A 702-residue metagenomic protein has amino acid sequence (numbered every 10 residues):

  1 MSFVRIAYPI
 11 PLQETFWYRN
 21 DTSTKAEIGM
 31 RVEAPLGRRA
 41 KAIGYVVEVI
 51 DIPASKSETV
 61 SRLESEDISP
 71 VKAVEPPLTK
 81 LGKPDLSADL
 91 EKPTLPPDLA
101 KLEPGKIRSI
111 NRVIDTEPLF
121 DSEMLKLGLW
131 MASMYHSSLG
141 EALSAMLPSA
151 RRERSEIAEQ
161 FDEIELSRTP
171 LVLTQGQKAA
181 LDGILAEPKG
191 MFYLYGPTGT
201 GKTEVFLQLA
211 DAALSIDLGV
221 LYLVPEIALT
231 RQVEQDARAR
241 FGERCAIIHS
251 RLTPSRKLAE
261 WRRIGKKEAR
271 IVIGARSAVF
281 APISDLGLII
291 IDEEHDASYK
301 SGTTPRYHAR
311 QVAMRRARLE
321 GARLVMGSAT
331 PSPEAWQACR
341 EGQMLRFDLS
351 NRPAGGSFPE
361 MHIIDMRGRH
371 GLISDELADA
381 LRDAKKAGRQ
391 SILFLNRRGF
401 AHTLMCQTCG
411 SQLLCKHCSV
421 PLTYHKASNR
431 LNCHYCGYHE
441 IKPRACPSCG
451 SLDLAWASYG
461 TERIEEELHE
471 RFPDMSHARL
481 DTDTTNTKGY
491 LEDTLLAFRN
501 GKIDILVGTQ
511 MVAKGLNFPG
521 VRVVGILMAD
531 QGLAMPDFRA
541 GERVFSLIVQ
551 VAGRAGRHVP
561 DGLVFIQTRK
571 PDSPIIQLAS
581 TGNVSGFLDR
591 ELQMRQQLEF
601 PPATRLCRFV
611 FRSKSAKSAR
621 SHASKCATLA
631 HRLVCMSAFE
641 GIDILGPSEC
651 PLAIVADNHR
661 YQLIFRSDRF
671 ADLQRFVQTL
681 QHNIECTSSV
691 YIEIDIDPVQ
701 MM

Functional and structural regions predicted by a protein language model:
M1-S328, A335, R340-G356, K386 (+4 more regions): Accessory, non-ATPase domains that flank or precede helicase/AAA+ motor cores in DNA-metabolism machines
M1-S55, V71, A88-E91, L95-S144 (+9 more regions): Non-catalytic terminal extensions of ATP-dependent helicases
T174, M191-R270, G274-R620, Q662-L663 (+2 more regions): Inter-lobe coupling/hinge segments of SF2-like helicase ATPases
A179, L547-Q550, K625: A non-catalytic, amphipathic alpha-helix used as a structural packing/dimerization or gating element in enzyme scaffolds
